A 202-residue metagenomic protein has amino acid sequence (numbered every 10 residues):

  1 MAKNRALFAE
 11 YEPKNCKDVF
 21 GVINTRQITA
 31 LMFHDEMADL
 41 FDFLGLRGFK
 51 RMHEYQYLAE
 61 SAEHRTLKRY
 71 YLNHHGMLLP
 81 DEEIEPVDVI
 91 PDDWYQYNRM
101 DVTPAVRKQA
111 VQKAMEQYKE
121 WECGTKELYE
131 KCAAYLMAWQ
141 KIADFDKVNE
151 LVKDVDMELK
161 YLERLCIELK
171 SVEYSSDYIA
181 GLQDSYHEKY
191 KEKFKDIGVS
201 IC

Functional and structural regions predicted by a protein language model:
M1-C202: Iron-associated oxidoreductase/ferritin-like identity signal
